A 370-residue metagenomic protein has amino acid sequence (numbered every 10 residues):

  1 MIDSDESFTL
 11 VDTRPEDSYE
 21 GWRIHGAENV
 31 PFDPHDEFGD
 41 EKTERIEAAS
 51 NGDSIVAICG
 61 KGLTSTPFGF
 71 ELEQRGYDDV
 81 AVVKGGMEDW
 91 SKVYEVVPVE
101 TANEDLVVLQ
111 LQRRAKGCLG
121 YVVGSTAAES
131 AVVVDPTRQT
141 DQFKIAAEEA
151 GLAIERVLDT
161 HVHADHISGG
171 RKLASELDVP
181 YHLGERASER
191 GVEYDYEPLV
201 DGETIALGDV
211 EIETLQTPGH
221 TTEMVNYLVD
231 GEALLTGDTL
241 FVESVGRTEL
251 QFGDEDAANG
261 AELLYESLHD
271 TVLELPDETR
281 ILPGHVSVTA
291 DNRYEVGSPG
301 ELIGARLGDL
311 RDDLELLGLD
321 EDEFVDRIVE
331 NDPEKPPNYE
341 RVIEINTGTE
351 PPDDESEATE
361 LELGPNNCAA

Functional and structural regions predicted by a protein language model:
M1-G21, S91-L119, I328-A369: Flexible, polar/low-complexity N-terminal or interdomain linker segments that lie immediately upstream of folded
M1-I55: Positively charged, proline/Ser/Thr-rich regional signature most characteristic of the Rhodanese/CDC25-like
S18, F70-D78, H269-R280, S287-A370: Accessory terminal helices/loops
V30, E41-E88: Catalytic cysteine-centered active loop of the rhodanese-like fold, especially the PTP/DSP P-loop
T64, D141, V162-I167, S188-G191 (+4 more regions): Active-site environment of divalent metal-dependent phosphoester hydrolases
V99-A150, Y227-G237, V242-E243: Conserved beta-strand hairpin/beta-sheet module of binuclear metal-dependent hydrolase folds, prominently
A128-A131, P136-Q216: Active-site HxH/HxHxD metal-binding segment of metal-dependent hydrolases
F252-P283: An active-site-proximal "capping" alpha-helix that borders the catalytic cofactor pocket
